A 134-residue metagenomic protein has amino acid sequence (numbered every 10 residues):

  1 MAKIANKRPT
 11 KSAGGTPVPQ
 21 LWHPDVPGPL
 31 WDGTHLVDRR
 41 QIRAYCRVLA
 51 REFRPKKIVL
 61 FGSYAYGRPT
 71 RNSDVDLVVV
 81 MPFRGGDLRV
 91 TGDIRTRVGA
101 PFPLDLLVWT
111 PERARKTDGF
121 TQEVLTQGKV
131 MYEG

Functional and structural regions predicted by a protein language model:
A2-K57, Y66-R71, M81-G134: Catalytic core of pol beta-like nucleotidyltransferases
F61-S63: Glycine-rich beta-strand-to-loop/alpha-helix junction loops that act as flexible
D76-V79: Short beta-strand->loop micro-motif that forms the acidic, two-metal-ion catalytic signature in nucleotide-processing
